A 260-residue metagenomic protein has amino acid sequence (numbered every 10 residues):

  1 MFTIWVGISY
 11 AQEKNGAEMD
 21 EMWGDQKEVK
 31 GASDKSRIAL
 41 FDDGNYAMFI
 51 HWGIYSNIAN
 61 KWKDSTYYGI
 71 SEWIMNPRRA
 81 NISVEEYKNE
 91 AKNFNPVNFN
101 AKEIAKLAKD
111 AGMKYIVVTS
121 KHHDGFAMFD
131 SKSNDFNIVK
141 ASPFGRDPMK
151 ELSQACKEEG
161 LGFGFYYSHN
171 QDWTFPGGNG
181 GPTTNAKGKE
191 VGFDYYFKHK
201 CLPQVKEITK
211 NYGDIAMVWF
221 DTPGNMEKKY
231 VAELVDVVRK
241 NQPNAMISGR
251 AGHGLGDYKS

Functional and structural regions predicted by a protein language model:
M1-K14: Bacterial Sec-dependent N-terminal signal peptides
Q12-S260: Mature catalytic domains of secreted/periplasmic carbohydrate-active enzymes
